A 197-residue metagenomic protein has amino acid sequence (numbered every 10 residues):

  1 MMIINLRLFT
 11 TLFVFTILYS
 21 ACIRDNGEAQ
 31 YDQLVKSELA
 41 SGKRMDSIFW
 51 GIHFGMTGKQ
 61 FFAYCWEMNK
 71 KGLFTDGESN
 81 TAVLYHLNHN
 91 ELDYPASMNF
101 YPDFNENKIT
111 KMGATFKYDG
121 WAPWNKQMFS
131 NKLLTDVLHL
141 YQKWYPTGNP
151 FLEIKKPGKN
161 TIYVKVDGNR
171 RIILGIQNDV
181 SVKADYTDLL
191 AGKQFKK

Functional and structural regions predicted by a protein language model:
M1-F9: Bacterial N-terminal signal peptides that target proteins for export
C22-N26: Bacterial signal peptide processing site
G27-I48: N-terminal low-complexity, Pro/Thr/Ser-rich intrinsically disordered segments that act as propeptides or flexible
G42-E78: Post-signal-peptide N-terminal segment of Sec-exported extracytoplasmic proteins
T75-H89, P157: Acidic helix-start/capping segments at beta-turn-to-alpha-helix junctions
D93-P157: Long, charged/polar, surface-exposed segments that mediate recognition or autoinhibition
A114-K117, I162-K197: An acidic-aromatic pocket/loop used at catalytic or ligand-binding sites
